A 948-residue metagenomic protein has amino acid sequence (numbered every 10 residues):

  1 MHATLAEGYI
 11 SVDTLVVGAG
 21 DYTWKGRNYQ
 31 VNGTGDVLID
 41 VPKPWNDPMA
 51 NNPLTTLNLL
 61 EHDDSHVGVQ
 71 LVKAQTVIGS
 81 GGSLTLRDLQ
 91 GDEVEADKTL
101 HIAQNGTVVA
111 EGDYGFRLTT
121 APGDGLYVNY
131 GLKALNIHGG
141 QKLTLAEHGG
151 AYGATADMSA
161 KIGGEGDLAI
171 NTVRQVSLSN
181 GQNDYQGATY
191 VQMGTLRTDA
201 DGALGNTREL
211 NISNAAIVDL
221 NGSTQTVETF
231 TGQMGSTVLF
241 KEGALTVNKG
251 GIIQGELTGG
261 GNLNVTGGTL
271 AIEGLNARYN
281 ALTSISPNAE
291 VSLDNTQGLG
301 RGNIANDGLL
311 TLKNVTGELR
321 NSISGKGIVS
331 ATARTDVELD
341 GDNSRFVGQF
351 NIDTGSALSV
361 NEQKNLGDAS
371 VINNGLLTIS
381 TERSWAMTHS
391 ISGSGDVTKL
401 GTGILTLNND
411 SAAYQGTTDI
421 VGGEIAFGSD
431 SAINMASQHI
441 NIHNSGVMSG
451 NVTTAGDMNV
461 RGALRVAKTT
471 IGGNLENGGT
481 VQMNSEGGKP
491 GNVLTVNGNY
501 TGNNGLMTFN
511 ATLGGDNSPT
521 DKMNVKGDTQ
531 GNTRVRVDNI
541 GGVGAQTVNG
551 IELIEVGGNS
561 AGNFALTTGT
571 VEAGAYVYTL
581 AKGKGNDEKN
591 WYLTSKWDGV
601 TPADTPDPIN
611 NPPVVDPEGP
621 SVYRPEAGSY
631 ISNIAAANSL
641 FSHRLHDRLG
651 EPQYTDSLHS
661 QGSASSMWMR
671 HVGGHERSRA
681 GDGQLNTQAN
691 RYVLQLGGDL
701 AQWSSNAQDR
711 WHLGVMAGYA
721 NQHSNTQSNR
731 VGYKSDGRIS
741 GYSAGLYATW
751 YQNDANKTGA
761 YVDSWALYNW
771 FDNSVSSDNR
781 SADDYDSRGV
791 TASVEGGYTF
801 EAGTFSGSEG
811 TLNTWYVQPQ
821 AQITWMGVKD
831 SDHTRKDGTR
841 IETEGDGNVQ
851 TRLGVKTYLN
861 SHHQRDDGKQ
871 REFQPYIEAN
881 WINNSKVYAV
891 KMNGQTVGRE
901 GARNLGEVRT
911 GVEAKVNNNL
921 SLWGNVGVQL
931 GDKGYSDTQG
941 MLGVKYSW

Functional and structural regions predicted by a protein language model:
M1-G33, K43-N58, D64, T155-G164 (+9 more regions): Surface-exposed loop/turn positions within long extracellular repeat scaffolds, especially the passenger domains
L5-D124, N295, K489-G599: Extracellular, surface-exposed repeat/solenoid domains
T14, Q141-L143, T311, T378 (+6 more regions): Transmembrane beta-strand segments of Gram-negative outer membrane beta-barrel proteins
T55-L57, V69, G82-L86, L126-A134 (+4 more regions): Interface/linker segment at the passenger-translocator junction of Type V secretion outer-membrane proteins
S159, A169, N408, A426 (+10 more regions): Transmembrane beta-barrel domains of outer membrane proteins
S177, P608-S808, N925-G927, D932-Q939 (+1 more regions): Outer membrane beta-barrel translocator domains of Type V secretion systems
Q661, Q702-A707, Q752-N756, F800-T804 (+7 more regions): Outer-membrane beta-barrel strand-turn architecture
G745, Q820, G827-K829, K836-W948: Outer membrane beta-barrel transmembrane domains
